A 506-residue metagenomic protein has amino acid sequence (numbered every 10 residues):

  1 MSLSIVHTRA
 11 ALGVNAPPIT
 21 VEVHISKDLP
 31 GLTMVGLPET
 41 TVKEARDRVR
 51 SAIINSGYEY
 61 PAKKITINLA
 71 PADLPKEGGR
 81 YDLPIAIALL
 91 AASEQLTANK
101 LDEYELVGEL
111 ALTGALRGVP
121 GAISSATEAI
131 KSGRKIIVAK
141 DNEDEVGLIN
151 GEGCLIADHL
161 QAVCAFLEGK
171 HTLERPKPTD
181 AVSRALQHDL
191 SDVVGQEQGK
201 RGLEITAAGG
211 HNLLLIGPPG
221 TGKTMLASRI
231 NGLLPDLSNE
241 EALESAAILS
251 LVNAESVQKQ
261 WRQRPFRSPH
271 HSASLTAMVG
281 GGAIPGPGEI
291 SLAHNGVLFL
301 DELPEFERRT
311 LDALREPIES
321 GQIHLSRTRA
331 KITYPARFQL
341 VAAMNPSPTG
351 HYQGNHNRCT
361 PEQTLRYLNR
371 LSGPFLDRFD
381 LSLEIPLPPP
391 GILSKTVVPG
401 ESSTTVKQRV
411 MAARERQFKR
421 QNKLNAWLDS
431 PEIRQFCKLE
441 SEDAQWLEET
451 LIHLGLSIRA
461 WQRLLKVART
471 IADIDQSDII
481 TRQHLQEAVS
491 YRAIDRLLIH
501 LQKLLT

Functional and structural regions predicted by a protein language model:
M1-L214, P218-T224, W261, S326 (+2 more regions): Peripheral, non-AAA+ core regions of ATP-driven protein-machinery
V35-R46, P61, N68-G78, I284-P285 (+1 more regions): Basic, amphipathic alpha-helical bundle interface domains used for macromolecular binding and assembly
Y60-K63, K100-L101, K131, N150-G151 (+7 more regions): Short loop/turn elements that form and flank the Walker-type P-loop nucleotide-binding site in RecA-like NTPase cores
L112, L298-F299, E305-F306: Residues immediately C-terminal
E168-I205, G209, D236-I290: P-loop NTPase nucleotide-binding/switch module
L215-E255, S320: Walker A/P-loop
N295, D301-L303, A313: Walker B catalytic acidic pair
